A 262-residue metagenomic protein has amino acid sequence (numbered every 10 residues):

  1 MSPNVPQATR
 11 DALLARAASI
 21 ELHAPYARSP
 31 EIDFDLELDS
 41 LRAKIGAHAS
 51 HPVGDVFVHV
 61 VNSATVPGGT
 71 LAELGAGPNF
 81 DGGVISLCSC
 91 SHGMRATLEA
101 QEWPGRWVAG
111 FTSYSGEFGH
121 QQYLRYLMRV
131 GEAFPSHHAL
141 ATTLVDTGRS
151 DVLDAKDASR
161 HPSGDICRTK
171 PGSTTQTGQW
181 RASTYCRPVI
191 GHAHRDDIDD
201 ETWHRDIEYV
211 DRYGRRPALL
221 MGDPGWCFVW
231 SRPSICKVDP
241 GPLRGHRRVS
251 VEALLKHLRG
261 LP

Functional and structural regions predicted by a protein language model:
S2-G54, H138-P262: Contiguous surface segments at macromolecular interaction interfaces
A17-Q122: Short N-terminal edge-element motif at the start of the domain
V60-A64, F111, G131, D223 (+1 more regions): Structured loops at beta-to-helix junctions and adjacent beta-edge loops in soluble globular domains
V61-N62, F134-P135, V249: Short coil/turn linker and secondary-structure boundary residues
S115-G119, F134-A141: Amphipathic alpha-helical interaction segments
Q122-A133: Short beta-strand-centered aromatic/proline hotspots
